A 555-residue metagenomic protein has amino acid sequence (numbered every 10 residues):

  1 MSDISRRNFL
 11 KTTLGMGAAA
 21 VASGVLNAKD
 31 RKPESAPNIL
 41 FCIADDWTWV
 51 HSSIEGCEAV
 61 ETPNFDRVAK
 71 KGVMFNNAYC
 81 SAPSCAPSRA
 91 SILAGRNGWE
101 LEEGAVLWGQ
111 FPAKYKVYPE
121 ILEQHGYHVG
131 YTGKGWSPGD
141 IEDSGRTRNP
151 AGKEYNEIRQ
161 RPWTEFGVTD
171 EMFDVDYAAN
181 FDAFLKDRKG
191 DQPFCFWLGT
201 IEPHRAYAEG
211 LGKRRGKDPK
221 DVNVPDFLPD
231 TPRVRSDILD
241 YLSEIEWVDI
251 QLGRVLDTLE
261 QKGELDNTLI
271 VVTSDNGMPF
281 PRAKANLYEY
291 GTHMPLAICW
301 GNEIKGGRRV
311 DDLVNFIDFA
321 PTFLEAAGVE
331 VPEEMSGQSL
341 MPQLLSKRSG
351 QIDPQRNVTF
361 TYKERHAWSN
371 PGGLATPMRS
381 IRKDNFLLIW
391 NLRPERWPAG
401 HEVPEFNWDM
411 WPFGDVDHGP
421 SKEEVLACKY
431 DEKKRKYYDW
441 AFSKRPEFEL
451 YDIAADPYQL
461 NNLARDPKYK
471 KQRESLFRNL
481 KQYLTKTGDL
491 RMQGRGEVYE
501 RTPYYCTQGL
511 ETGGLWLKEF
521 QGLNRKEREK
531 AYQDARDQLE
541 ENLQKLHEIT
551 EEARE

Functional and structural regions predicted by a protein language model:
S2-E449, P457-R478, Q482, M492 (+1 more regions): Formylglycine-dependent sulfatase
Q493-C506: Short, charged, surface-exposed hinge/linker loops at domain edges that act as mobile lids or interdomain connectors
